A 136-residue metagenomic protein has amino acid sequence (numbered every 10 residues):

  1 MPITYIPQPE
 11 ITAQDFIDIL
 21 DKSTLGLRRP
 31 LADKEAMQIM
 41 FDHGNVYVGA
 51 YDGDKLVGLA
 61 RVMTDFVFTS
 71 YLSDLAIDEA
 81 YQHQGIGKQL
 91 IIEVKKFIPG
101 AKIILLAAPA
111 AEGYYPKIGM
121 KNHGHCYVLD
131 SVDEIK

Functional and structural regions predicted by a protein language model:
M1-K34, C126, K136: Short amphipathic alpha-helix that is part of the acyltransferase structural core
Q38-G49, K102, H125: A short helix-loop-beta-strand connector motif used in the catalytic cores of GNAT acetyltransferases and, in some
G49, K55-T64, Y71, A76: Conserved beta-strand in the GNAT
Y81, G85-L90: Conserved acetyl-CoA pyrophosphate-binding loop and the N-cap/start of the following alpha-helix in GNAT-like
K96-P109: Conserved GNAT acetyl-CoA-binding A-motif
I104-L106, P116, K121-K136: Conserved catalytic-core motifs of GNAT/GCN5-like acyltransferases
